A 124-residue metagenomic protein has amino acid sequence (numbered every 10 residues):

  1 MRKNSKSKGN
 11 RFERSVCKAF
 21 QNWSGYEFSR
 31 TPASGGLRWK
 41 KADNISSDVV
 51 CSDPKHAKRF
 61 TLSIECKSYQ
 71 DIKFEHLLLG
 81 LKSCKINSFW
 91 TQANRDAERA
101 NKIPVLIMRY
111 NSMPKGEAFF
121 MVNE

Functional and structural regions predicted by a protein language model:
M1-E124: Catalytic phosphate/metal-binding cores of nucleic-acid and nucleotide-processing enzymes, i.e., regions that mediate
